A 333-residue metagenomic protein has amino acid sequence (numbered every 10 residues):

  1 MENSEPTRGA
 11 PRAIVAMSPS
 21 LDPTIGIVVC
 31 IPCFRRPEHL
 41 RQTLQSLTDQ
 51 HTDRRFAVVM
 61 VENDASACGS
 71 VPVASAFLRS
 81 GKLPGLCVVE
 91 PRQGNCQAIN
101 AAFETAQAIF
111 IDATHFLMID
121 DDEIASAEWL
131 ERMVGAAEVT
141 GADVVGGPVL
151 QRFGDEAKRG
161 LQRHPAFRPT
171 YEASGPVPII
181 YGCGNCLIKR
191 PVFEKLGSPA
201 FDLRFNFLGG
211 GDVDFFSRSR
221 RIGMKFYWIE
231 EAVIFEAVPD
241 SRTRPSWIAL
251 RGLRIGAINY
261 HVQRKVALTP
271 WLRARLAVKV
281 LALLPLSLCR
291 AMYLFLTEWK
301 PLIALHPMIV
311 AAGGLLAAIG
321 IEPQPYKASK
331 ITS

Functional and structural regions predicted by a protein language model:
E2-S46: N-proximal low-complexity "stem/linker" segments adjacent to membrane-targeting elements
Q45-F56: Short, acidic, metal-binding catalytic loop of nucleotide-sugar glycosyltransferases
E62-V73, E123: A conserved acidic beta->alpha catalytic loop
E128-R159: Conserved donor NDP-sugar-binding/catalytic core segment of glycosyltransferases
G147-P148, Q162-I179: Short, flexible, basic/aromatic active-site loop/helix in glycosyltransferases
Y171-I188, N206-L208: A recurrent flexible, glycine/aromatic-enriched loop bordering the glycosyltransferase active site that acts as
N206-S217: Acidic donor-binding loop at a coil-to-helix junction in glycosyltransferase catalytic cores that engages
L250-A257, L268-S333: Non-catalytic, C-terminal membrane-associated alpha-helical segments of glycosyltransferases
